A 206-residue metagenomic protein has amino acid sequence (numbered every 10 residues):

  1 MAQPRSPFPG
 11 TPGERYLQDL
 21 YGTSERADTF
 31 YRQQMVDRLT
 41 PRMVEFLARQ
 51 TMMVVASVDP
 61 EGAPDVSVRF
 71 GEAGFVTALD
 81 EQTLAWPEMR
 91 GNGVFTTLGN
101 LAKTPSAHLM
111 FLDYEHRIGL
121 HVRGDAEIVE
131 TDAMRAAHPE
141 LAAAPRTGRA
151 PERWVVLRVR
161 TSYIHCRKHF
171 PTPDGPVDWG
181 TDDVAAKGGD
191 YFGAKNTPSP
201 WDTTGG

Functional and structural regions predicted by a protein language model:
M1-G206: Binding-site signature for planar aromatic cofactors or substrates
